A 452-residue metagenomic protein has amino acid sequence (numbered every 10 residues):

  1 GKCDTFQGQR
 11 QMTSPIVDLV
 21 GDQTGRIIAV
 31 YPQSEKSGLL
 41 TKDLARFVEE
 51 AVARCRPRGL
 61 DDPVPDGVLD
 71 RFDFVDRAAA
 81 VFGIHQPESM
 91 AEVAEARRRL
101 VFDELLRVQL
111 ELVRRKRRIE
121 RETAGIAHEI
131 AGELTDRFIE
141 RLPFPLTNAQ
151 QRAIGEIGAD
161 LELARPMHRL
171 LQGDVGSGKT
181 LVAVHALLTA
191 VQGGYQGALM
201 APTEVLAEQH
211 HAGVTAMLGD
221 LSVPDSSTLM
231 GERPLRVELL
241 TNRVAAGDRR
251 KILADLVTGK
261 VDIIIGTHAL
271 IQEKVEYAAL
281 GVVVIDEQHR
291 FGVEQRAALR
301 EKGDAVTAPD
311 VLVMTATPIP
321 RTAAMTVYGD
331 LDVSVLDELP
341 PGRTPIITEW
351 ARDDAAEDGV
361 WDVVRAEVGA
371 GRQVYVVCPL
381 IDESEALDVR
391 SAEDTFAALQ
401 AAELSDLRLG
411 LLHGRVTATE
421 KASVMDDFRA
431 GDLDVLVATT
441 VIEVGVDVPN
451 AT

Functional and structural regions predicted by a protein language model:
K2-R141: Upstream accessory/linker segments immediately N-terminal to the RecA-like ATPase cores of bacterial MutS and a subset
G38-T41, R99, T147, D353-D354 (+2 more regions): Short, solvent-exposed loop/helix junctions and linker helices that flank or host conserved functional motifs
A45, D103-L106, T135, I154 (+4 more regions): Hydrophobic face of alpha-helices
A51, V108, L112, R137 (+8 more regions): Generic, well-ordered alpha-helical scaffold segments in large soluble proteins
R71, L100-D103, G155, E208 (+2 more regions): An alpha-helix initiation/capping motif
L105, Q150, V175: Conserved anionic group-binding/transfer micro-motifs
T123-Q172: Conserved pre-motif I regulatory segment
A124, R165-T452: Inter-lobe coupling/hinge segments of SF2-like helicase ATPases
